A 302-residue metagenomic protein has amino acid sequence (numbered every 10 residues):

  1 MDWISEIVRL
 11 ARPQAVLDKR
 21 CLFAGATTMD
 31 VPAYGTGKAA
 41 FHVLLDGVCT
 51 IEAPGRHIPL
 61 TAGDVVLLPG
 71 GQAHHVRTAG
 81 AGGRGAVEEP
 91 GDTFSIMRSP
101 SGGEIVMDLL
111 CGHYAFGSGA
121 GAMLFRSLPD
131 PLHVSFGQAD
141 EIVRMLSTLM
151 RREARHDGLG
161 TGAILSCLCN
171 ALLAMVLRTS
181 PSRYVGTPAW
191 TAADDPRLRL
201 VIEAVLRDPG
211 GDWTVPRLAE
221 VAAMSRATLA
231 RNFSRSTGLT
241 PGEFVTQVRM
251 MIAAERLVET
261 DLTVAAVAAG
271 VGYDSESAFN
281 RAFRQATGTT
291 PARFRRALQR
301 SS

Functional and structural regions predicted by a protein language model:
M1-V65, Q72-P100: Generic protein-terminus/edge-of-domain signal
E6-L10, A73-R152: A hydrophobic/aromatic-rich effector-binding and dimerization subdomain of bacterial HTH-type transcriptional regulators
G47, I142-E153, L200-D208, I252 (+1 more regions): Solvent-exposed, amphipathic alpha-helical segments
H74, T78-G80, V176-S180, Y184 (+1 more regions): Short amphipathic alpha-helical interaction/hinge segments
L132-E141, A154-C169, L173-G211, V215-A222 (+2 more regions): Short, Lys/Arg-enriched, Trp-marked, Pro/Gly-tolerant hinge/linker segments that flank
I202-R207, D212-S225, S234-N280, R284-S302: Terminal helix-turn-helix DNA-binding modules in bacterial transcription factors
